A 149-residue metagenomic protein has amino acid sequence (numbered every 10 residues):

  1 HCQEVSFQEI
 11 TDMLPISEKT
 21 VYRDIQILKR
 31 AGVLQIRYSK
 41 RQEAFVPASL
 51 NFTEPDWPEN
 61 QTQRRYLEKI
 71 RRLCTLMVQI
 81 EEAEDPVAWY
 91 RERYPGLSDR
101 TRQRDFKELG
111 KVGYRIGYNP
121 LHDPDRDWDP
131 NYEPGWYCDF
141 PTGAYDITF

Functional and structural regions predicted by a protein language model:
H1-F149: Short, basic/aromatic recognition patches that contact phosphate-bearing ligands
